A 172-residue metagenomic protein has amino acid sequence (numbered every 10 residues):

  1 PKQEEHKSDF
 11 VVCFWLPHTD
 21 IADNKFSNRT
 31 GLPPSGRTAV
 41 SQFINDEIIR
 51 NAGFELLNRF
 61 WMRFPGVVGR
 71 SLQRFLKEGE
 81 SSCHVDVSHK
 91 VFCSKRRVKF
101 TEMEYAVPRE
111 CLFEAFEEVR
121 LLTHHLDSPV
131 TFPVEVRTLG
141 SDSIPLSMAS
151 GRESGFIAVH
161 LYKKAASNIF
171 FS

Functional and structural regions predicted by a protein language model:
P1-S172: Noncatalytic alpha-helical scaffold of FAD-dependent oxidoreductases
